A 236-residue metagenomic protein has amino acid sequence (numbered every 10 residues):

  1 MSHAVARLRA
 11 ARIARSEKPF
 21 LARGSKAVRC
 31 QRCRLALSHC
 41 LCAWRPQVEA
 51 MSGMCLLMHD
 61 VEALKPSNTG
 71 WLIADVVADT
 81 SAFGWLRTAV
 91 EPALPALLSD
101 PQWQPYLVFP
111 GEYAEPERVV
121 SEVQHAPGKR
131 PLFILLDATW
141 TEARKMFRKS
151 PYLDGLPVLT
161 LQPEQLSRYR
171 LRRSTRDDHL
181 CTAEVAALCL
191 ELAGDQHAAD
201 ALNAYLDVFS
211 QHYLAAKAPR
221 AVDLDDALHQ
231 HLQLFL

Functional and structural regions predicted by a protein language model:
R7-R23: Short Cys/His-rich Zn2+-coordinating modules
K26, A36, A50: Short metal-coordination and nucleic-acid-contact micro-motifs, chiefly zinc-binding Cys/His arrays
C30-C33: Short cysteine-rich clusters marking metal-coordination/redox-active sites
L35-S38, C42: Short Cys/His-rich local motifs and their 1-3 flanking residues in nucleic-acid-associated proteins and small
A43-W71: Short microdomains enriched in Cys/His and/or Lys/Arg
A74-D75, S99, S150-G155: Short, surface-exposed basic-aromatic patches at helix termini and helix-loop junctions that form
A78-R148: S-adenosyl-L-methionine/SAH cofactor-binding core of RNA-modifying enzymes
L132, W140-L236: C-terminal folded domains that constitute the principal catalytic or ligand-binding module of multi-domain proteins
